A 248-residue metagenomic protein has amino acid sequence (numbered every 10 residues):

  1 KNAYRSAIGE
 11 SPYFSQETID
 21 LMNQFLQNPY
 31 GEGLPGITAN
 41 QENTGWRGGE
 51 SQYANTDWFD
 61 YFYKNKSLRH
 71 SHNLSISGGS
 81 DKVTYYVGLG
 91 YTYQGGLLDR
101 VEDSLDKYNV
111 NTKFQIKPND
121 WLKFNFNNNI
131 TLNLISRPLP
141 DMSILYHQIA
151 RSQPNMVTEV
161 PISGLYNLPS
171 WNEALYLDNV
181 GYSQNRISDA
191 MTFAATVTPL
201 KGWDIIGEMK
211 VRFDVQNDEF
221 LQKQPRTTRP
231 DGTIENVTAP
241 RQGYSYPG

Functional and structural regions predicted by a protein language model:
K1, R69-S71, T84: A beta-strand signature from Gram-negative outer-membrane beta-barrel systems, especially the internal plug domain
K1-N55, T92, G96-A190, I206-E208 (+1 more regions): Surface-exposed loop/interface segments of Gram-negative outer-membrane beta-barrel transport/assembly proteins
D57-F59: N-terminal entry motif of extracellular EGF-like repeats
F62-S67: Short Gly/Pro-enriched turn/cap motifs at secondary-structure boundaries
R69, S80-D81, K117-W121, T198-G202: Outer-membrane beta-barrel channels and translocator barrels
N73, T84, G202-G207: Beta-sheet entry/capping signal
L74-S80, T112-I116, M191-V197: Residues on the lipid-exposed face of transmembrane beta-strands in outer-membrane beta-barrel proteins
